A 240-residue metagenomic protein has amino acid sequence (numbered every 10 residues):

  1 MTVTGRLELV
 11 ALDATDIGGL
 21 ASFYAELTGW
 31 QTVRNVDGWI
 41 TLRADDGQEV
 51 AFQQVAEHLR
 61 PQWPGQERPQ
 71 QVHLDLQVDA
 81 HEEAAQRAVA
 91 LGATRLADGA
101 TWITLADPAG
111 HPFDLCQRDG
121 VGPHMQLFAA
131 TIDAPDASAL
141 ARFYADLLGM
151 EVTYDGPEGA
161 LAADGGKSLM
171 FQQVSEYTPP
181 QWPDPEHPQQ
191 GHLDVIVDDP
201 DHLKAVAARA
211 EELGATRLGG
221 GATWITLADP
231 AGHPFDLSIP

Functional and structural regions predicted by a protein language model:
M1-N35, R43-T94, A106-G156, A162-T216 (+1 more regions): Glyoxalase I/VOC metalloenzyme domain signal
I40, W102-I103, W224-I225: Generic short beta-strand
D98-A100, G220-A222: Short, small/polar residue-rich loop motifs at catalytic or cofactor-binding pockets
